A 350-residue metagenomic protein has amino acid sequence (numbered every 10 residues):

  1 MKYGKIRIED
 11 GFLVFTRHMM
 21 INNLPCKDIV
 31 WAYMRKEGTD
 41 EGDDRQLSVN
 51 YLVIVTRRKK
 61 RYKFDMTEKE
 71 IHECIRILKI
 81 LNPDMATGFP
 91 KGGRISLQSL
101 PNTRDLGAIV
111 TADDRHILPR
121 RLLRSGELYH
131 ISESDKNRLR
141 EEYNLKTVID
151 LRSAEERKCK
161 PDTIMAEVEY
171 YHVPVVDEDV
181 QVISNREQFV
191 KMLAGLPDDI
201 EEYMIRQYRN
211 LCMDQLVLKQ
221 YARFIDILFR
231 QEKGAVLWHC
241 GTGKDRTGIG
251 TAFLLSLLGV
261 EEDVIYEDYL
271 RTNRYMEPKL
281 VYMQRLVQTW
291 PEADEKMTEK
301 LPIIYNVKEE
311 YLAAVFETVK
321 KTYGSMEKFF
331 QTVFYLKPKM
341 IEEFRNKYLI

Functional and structural regions predicted by a protein language model:
Y3, E9, W31, E41-L237 (+1 more regions): Cys-dependent protein tyrosine phosphatase-like superfamily
K5, E9-T39: Phosphoinositide-binding peripheral membrane targeting modules
V14-T16, V55-R57, G241: A generic structural motif
T242, R246-T247: Ser/Thr-glycine-rich phosphate-binding loops at phosphate-binding pockets of nucleotides, nucleotide cofactors
